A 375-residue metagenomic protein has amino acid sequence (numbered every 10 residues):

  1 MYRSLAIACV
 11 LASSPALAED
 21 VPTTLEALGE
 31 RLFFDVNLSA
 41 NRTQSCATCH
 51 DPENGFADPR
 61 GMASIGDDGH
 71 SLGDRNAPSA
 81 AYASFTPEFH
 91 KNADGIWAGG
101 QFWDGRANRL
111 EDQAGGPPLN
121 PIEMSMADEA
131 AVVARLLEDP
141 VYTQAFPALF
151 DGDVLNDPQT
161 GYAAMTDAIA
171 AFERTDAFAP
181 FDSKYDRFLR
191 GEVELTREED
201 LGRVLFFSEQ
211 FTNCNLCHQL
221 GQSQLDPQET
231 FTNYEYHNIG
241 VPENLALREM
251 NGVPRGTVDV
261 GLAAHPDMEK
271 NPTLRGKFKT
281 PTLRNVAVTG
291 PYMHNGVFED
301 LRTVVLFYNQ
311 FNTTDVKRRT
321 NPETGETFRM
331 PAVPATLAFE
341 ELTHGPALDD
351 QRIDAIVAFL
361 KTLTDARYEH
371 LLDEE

Functional and structural regions predicted by a protein language model:
M1, M62, M124-M126, M165 (+4 more regions): Detector for methionine-enriched segments
M1-L32, A77, P121, A130-D200 (+6 more regions): Post-cleavage N-terminal segment of exported redox proteins
E19-G115, P180-T320, L371-E375: Short glycine/threonine-rich turn/loop motifs
L110-A127: Conserved nucleotide-diphosphate donor binding/catalytic pocket of glycan-assembly enzymes
R302-T303, F307-G345: An amphipathic alpha-helical core segment
